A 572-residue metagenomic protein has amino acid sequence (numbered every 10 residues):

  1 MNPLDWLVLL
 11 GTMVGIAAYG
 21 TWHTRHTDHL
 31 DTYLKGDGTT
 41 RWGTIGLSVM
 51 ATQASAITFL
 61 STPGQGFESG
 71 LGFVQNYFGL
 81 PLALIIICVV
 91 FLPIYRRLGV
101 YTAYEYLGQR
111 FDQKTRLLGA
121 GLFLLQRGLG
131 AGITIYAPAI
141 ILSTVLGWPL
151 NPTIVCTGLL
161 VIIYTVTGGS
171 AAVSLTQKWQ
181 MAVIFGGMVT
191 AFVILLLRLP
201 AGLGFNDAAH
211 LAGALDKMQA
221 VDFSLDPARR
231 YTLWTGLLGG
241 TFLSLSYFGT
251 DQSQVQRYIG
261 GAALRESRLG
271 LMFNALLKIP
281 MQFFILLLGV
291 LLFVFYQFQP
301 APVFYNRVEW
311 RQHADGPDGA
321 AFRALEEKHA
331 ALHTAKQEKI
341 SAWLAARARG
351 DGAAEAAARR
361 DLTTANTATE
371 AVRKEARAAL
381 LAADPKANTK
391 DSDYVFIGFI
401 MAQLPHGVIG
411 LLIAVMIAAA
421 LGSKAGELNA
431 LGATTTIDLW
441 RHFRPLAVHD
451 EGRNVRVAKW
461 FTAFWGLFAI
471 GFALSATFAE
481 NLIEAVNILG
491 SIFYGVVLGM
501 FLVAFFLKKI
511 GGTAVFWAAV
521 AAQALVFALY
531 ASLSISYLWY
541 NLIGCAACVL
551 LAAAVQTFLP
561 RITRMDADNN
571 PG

Functional and structural regions predicted by a protein language model:
M1-G572: Membrane-embedded helix-loop-helix hairpins and adjacent transmembrane boundary segments in multi-pass transporters
